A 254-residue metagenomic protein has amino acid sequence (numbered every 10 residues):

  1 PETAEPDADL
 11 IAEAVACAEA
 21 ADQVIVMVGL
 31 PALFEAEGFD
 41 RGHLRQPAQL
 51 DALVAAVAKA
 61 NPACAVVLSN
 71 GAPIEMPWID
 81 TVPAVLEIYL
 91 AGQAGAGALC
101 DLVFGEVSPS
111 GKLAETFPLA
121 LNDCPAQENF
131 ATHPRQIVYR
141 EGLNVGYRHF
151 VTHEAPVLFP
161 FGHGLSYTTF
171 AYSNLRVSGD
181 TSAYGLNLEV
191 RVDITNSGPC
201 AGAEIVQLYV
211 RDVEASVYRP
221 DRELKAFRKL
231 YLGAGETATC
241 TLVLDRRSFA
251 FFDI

Functional and structural regions predicted by a protein language model:
P1-I254: C-terminal non-catalytic regions of proteins with extracellular/luminal or membrane-system context
